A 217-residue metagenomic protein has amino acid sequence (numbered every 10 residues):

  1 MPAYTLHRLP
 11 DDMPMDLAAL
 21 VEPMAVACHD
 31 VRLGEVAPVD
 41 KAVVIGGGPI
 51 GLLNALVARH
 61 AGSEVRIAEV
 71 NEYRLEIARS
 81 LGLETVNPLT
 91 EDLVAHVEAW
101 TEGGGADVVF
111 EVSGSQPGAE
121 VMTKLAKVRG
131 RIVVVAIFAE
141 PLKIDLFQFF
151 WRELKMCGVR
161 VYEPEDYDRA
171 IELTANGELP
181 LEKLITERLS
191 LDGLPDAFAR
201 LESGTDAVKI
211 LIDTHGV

Functional and structural regions predicted by a protein language model:
M1-I45: NAD(P)H dinucleotide-binding glycine-rich loop of Rossmann-like/cofactor-binding domains, especially the beta1-alpha1
K41-I45, R59-V121: Adenosine-nucleotide cofactor-binding segment
G51-L52: N-terminal Rossmann-fold NAD(P) dinucleotide-binding loop
N71, F138, Y162, H215: Residues in the short beta-alpha loop(s) of Rossmann-like NAD(P)-binding domains
E120-K124, P164-V217: C-terminal hydrophobic helical "lid"/dimerization subdomain of Rossmann-like NAD(P)H-dependent oxidoreductases
G130-R131: Glycine-centered, small-residue-biased loops immediately flanking beta-strands in adenine/cofactor-binding cores
V135-A139, V159-V161, I185, L189: Short strand-turn motif at the edge of the Rossmann-like AdoMet-binding core
A136-E153, E165, A170-E172: Rossmann-fold NAD(P)-binding glycine/threonine-rich loop
